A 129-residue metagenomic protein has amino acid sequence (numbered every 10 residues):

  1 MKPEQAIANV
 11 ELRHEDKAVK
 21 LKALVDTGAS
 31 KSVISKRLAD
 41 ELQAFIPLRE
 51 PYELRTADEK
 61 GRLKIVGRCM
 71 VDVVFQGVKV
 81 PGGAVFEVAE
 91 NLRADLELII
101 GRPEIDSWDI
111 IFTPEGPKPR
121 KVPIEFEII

Functional and structural regions predicted by a protein language model:
K2-L24, A29, E59-I110, P114: Aspartyl protease catalytic core from the pepsin/retropepsin fold
A29-S30, L38: A generic "binding-loop/recognition-motif" signal
K36-D72: A compact, surface-exposed functional segment
A44-P47, R93-E97, I124-I129: A short, polar/proline- and glycine-enriched secondary-structure boundary/capping micro-motif
W108-D109, R120-E127: Mixed-charge, glycine-accented linear interaction segment located at domain edges/termini
